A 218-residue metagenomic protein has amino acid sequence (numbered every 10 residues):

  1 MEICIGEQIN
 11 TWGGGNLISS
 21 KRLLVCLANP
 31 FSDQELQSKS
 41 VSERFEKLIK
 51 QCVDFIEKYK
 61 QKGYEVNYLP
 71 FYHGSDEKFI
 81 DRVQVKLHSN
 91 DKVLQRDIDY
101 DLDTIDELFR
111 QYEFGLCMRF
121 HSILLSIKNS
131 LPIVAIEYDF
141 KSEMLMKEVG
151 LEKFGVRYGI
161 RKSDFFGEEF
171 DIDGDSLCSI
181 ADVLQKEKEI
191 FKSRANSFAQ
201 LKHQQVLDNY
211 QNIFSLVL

Functional and structural regions predicted by a protein language model:
M1-L218: Active-site anion-handling motifs in enzyme catalytic cores
